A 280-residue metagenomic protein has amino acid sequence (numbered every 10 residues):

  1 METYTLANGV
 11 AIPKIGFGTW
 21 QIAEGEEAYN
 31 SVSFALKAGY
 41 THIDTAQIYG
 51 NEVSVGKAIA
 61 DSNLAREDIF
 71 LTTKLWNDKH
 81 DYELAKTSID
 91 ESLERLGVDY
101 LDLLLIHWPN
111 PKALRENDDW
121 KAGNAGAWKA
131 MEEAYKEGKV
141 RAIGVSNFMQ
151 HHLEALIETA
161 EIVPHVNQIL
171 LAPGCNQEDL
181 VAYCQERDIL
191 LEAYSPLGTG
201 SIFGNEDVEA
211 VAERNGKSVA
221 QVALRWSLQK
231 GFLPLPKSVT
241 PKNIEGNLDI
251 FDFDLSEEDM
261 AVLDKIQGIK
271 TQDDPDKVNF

Functional and structural regions predicted by a protein language model:
M1-I69, G198, V262, V278-N279: N-terminal binding-site loop/beta-alpha segment at the start of enzyme catalytic domains that lines or forms
A7, G56-R66, L93-V98, I157-A160 (+1 more regions): Acidic (Asp/Glu)-rich catalytic clusters
K14, A65-I69, D99-L103, R141-A142 (+2 more regions): Short acidic capping loops at alpha-helix termini that bridge into adjacent secondary structure
I15-E26, L75-Y82, R115-N117: Active-site mouth loops of central-metabolism enzymes
A23-L36, D81-L96, M149-E154, C175-N176: Short, acidic/polar
E24, N110-T271, P275-F280: Beta/alpha (TIM)-barrel catalytic core signal, keyed to glycine-rich beta->alpha loops juxtaposed to Asp/Glu that bind
R66-K79, Y100-P109, L171: A short, structured active-site edge motif that brings together acidic residues
A85-I106, E133-E137: CE4/NodB-like, metal-dependent polysaccharide N-deacetylase domain that modifies extracellular/periplasmic N-acetylated
